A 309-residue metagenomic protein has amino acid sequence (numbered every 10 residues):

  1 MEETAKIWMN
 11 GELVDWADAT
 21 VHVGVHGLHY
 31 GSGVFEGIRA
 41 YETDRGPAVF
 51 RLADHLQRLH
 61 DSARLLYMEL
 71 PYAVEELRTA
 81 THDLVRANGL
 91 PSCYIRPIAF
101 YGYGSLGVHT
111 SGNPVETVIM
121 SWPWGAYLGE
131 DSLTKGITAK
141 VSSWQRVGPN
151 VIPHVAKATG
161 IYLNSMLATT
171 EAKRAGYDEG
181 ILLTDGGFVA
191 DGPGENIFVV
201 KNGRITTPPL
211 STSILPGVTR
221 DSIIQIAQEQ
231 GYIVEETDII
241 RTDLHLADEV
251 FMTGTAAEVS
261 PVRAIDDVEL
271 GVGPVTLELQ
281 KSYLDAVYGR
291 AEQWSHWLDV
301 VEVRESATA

Functional and structural regions predicted by a protein language model:
M1-Y72, E76-D83, L106-A309: Helix-start/capping segments and mature chain N-termini
R86-C93, Y232: Short secondary-structure junctions
F100-S105: Short, internal active-site loops enriched in acidic
